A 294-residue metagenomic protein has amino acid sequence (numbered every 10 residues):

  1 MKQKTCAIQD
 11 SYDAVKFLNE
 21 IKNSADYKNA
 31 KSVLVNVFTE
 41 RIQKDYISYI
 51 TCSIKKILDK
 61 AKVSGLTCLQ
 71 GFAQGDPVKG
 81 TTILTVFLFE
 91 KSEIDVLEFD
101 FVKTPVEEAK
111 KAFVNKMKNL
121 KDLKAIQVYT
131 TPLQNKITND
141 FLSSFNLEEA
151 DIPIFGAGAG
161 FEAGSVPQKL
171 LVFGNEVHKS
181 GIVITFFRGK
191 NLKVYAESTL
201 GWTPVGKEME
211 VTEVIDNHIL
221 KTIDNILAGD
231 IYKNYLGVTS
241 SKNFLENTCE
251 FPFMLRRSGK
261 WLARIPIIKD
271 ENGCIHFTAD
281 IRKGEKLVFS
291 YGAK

Functional and structural regions predicted by a protein language model:
M1-K55, A61, L66-C68, G75-A125 (+1 more regions): Small-residue-enriched flexible segments
